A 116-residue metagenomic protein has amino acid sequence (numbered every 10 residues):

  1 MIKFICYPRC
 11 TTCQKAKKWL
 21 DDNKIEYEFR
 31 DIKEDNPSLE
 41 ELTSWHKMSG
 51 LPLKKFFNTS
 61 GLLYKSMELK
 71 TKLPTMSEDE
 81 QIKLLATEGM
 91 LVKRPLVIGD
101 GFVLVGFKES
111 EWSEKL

Functional and structural regions predicted by a protein language model:
M1-N23, Y27-I32: Local sequence-structure signature of Cys/Sec-based thiol-disulfide redox active-site neighborhoods
E34-L116: Thiol/selenol-based redox catalytic cores and closely related redox-interacting motifs
